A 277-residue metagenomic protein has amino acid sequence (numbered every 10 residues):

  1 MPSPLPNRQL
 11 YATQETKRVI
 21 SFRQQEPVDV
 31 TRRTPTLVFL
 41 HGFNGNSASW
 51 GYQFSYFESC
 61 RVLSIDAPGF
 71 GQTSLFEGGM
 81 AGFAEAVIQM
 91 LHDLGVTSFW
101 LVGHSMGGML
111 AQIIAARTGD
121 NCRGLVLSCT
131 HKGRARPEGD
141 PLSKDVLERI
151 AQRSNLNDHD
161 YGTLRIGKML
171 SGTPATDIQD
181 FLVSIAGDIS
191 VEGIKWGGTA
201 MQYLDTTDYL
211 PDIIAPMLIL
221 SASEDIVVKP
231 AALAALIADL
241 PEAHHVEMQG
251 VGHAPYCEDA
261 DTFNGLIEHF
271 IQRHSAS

Functional and structural regions predicted by a protein language model:
R18-S74: Conserved HGGG/HGGXW glycine-rich cap/lid loop of the alpha/beta-hydrolase fold
G82-F99: Conserved acidic catalytic loop of the alpha/beta-hydrolase fold
G103, G107, A111: Gly/Ala-rich beta-loop-alpha elbow adjacent to hydrolase catalytic centers
Q112, A116-R117, C122-S154: Flexible "cap/lid" loop of the alpha/beta hydrolase fold
R136-L142, N155-P211: Conserved alpha/beta-hydrolase catalytic His-Asp/Glu region
I213, I219-S221, D225: Short beta-strand/loop motif that positions the catalytic acidic residue of the alpha/beta-hydrolase fold
I226-A232: Conserved alpha/beta-hydrolase "acid-adjacent" motif
V251-N264: Catalytic histidine-centered segment of alpha/beta-hydrolase-like enzymes
